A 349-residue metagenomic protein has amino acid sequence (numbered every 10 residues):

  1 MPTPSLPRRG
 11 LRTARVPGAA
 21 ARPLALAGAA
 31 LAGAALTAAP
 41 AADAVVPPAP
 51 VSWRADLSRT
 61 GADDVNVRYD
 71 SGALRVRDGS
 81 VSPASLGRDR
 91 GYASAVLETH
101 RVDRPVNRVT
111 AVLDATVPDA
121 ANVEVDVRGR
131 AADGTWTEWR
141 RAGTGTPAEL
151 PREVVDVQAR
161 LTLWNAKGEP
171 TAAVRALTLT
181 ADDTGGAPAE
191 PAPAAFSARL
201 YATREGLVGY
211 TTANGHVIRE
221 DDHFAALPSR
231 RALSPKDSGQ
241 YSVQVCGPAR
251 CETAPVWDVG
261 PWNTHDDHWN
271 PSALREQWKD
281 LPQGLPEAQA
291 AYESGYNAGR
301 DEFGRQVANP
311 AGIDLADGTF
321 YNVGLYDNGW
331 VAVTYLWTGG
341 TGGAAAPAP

Functional and structural regions predicted by a protein language model:
M1-P17: N-terminal secretory signal peptides that target proteins for export/translocation
P2-P4, R22-L24, G28, G33 (+1 more regions): Beta-strand-rich ligand- or partner-binding modules with a strong bias toward extracellular/periplasmic carbohydrate
R15, A44-V45, L207: Detector for intrinsically disordered, low-structure N-terminal pre-sequences
A38-A39: N-terminal signal peptide c-region/cleavage motif recognized by signal peptidases
D182-P349: Secreted/periplasmic proteins
